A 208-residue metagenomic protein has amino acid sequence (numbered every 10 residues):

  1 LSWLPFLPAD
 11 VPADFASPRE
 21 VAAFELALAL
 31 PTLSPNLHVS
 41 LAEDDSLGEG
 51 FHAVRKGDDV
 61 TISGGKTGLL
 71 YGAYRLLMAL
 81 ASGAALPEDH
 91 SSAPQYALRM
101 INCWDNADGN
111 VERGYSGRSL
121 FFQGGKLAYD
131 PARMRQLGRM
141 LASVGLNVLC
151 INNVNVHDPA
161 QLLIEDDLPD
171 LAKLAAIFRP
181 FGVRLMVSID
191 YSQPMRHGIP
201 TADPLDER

Functional and structural regions predicted by a protein language model:
L1-P5, A42-D44, A84-E88: Short intrinsically disordered, low-complexity coil segments enriched in acidic
S2-T32: Short, charged N-terminal beta->alpha structural module
L4, A13, E49, A176-R179: Short non-domain terminal segments
S17, A22-E25, A29, K56-R208: Feature activates predominantly on carbohydrate-active enzymes
L33-V54, V60-S63: Short, well-ordered secondary-structure micro-motifs within conserved domains or adaptor modules
